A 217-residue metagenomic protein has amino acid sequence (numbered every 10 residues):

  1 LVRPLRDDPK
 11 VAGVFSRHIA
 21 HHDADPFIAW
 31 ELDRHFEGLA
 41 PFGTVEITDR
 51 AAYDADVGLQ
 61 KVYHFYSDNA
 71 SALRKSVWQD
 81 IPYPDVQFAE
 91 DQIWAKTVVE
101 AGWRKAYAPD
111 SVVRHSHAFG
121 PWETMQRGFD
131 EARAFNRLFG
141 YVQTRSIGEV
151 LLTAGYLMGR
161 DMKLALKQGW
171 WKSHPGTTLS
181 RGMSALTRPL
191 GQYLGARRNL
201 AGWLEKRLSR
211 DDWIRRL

Functional and structural regions predicted by a protein language model:
L1-F36: Conserved donor NDP-sugar-binding/catalytic core segment of glycosyltransferases
G43, I47-L73, F139: A recurrent flexible, glycine/aromatic-enriched loop bordering the glycosyltransferase active site that acts as
A70, Q87, R104-K105: A residue-level structural signature of the nucleotidyltransferase/glycosyltransferase Rossmann-like core
S71-Q79, V112: Short, well-ordered alpha-helical scaffold segment located in the soluble/lumenal catalytic or ligand-binding core
F88-K96: Acidic donor-binding loop at a coil-to-helix junction in glycosyltransferase catalytic cores that engages
A101-M125, R137-L138: Active-site donor/metal-binding and catalytic loop motifs of nucleotide-sugar-dependent glycosylation enzymes
R127-D130, T144-L217: Non-catalytic, C-terminal membrane-associated alpha-helical segments of glycosyltransferases
